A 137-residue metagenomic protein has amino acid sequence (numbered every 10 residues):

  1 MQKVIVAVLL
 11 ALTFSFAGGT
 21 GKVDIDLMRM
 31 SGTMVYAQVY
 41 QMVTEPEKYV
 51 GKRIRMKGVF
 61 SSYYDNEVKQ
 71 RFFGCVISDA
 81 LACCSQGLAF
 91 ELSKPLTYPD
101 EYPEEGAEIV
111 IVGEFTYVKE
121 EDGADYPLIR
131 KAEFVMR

Functional and structural regions predicted by a protein language model:
V4-T13: Sec-dependent N-terminal signal peptides
F16-R137: OB-fold and OB-like single-stranded nucleic-acid-recognition modules and their adjacent interaction interfaces
